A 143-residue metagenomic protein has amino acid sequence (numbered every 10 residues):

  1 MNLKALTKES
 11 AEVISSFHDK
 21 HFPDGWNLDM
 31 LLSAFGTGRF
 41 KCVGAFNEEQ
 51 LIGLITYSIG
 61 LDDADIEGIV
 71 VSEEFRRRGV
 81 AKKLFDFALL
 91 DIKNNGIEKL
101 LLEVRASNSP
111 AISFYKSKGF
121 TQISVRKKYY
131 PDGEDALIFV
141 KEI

Functional and structural regions predicted by a protein language model:
M1-E9, S124, L137, K141: Conserved N-terminal entry element of GNAT/NAT acetyltransferase domains
A5-E74, F85-F87, D91, N95 (+1 more regions): Acetyl-CoA-dependent GNAT
H18, N27, L101, R126-K127: Basic, alpha-helical helix-turn-helix
S33, S107, Y130: Positions that flank functional sites
F40, K99-R105, L137-E142: Conserved catalytic core of the tyrosine transesterase superfamily
Q50, G68-D86, K93-N95, K99 (+3 more regions): Conserved glycine-rich acetyl-CoA-binding loop
E103, K116, T121-L137: Conserved catalytic-core motifs of GNAT/GCN5-like acyltransferases
